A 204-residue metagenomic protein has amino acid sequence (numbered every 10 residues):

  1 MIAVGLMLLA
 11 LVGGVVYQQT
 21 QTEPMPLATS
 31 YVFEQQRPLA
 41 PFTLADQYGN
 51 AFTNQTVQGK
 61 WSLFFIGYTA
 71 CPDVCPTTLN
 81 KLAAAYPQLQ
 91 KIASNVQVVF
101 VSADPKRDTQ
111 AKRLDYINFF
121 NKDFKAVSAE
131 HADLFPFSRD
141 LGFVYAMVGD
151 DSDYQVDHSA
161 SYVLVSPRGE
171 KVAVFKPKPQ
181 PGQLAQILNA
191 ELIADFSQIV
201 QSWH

Functional and structural regions predicted by a protein language model:
M1-P41, S202-H204: N-terminal targeting signals for export/organelle localization
L39-A40, W61-S62, S159-A160: Short loop/turn microsegments at loop-to-beta-strand junctions
D46-Q47, S166: Short, acidic, Ser/Thr-enriched surface-loop or helix-capping motifs
G49, Y68-C71, L82, R113 (+2 more regions): Buried hydrophobic packing residues in well-ordered domains
F52-T78, L82: Short active-site neighborhood of thiol/selenol oxidoreductases, capturing the structured segment around
L79-F137: Structural microenvironment flanking redox-active thiols in thiol-disulfide oxidoreductases
Y116, D123-V127, D133-L134, L141 (+4 more regions): Soluble extramembrane regions of membrane proteins in the secretory/endomembrane system
D151-H204: Thiol-/selenol-based redox modules, centered on thioredoxin-like and closely related oxidoreductase domains
